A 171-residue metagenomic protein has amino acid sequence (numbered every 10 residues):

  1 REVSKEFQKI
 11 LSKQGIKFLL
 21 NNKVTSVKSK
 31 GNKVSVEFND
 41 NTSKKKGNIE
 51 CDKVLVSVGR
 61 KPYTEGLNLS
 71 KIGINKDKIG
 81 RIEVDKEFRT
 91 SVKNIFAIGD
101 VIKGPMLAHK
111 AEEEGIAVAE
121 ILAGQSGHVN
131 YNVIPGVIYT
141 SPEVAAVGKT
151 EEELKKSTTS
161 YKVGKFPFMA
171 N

Functional and structural regions predicted by a protein language model:
R1-K45, G104-E112, E120-E153: Rossmann-like dinucleotide-binding cores of NAD(P)H-dependent redox enzymes
K17, N75, S160-K162: Conserved beta-strand segments of alpha/beta enzyme cores
N21, I79, D85, G164-F166: Conserved beta-strand termini and adjacent loop/short-helix elements that scaffold enzyme active sites in alpha/beta
K30, P62, N75-K76, V137-V147 (+1 more regions): Flavin (FAD/FMN) cofactor-binding core of flavoprotein oxidoreductases
N48-A123, H128: FAD-site-proximal beta/loop scaffold in flavoenzymes
V101, I134, F168: Hydrophobic pocket-lining residues within nucleotide cofactor-binding pockets
K155-N171: Cytosolic Rossmann-like ligand/nucleotide-binding regulatory domains
